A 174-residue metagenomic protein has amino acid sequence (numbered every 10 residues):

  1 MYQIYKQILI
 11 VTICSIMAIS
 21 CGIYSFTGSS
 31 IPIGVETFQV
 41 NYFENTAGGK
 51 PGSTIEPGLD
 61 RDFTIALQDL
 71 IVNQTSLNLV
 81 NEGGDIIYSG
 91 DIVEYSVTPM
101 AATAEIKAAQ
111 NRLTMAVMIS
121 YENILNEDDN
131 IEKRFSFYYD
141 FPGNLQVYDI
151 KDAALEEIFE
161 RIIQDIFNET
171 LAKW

Functional and structural regions predicted by a protein language model:
M1-C21: Sec-dependent bacterial lipoprotein signal peptides
I10, M17, S29, L79 (+1 more regions): Residues embedded in well-ordered secondary-structure elements
I19-D69, S76, N168-W174: A structural "domain/chain start" motif
K50-P57, L145-A153: Second-shell loop/turn segments in exported
N73-N130, Y138-D152: Surface-exposed short loop/turn segments
K151-W174: Compositionally biased, intrinsically disordered linkers/stalks adjacent to structured regions
